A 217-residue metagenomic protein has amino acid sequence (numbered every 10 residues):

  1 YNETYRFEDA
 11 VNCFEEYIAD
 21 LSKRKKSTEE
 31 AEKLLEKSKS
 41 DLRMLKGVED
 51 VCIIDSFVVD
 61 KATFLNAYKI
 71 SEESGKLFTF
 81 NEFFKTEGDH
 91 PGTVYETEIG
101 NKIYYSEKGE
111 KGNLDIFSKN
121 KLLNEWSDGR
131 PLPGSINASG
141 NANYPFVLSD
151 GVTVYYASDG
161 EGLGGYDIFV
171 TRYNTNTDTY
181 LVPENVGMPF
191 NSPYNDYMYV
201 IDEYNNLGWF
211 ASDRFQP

Functional and structural regions predicted by a protein language model:
E3-P217: Short, conserved micro-motifs composed of acidic
